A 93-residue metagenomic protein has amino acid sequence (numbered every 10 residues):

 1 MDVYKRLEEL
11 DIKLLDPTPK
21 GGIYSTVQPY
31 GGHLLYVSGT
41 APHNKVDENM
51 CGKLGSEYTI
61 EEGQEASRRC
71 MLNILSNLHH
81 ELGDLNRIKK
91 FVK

Functional and structural regions predicted by a protein language model:
M1-K93: Short, polar/acidic, helix-capping and beta-turn segments at strand->helix junctions that line the mouths
